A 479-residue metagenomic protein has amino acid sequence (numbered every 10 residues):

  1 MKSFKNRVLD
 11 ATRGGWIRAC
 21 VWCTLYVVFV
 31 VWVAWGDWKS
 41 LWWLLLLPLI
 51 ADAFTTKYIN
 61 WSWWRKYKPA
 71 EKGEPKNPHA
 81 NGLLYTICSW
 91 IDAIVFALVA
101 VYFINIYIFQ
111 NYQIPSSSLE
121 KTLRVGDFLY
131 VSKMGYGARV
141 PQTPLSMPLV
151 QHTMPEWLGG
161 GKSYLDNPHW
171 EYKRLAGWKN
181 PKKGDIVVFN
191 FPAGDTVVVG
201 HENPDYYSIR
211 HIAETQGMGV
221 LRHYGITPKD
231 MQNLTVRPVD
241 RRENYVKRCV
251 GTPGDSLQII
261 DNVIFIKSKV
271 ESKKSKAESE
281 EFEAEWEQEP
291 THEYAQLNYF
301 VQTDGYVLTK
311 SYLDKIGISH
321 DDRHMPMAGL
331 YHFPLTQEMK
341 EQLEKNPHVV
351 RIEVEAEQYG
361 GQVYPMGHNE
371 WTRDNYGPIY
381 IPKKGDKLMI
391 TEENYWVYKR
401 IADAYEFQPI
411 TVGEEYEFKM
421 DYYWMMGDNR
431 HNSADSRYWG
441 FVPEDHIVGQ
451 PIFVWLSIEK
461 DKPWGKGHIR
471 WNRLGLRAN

Functional and structural regions predicted by a protein language model:
M1-N479: Extended hydrophobic leader/signal-anchor segments used for secretion and membrane insertion
